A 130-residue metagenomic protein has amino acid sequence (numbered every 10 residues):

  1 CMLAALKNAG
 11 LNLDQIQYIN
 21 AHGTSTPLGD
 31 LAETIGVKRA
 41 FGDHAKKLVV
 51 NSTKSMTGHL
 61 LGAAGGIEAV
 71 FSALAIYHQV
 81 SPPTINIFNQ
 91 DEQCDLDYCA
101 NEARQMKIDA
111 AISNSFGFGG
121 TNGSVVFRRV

Functional and structural regions predicted by a protein language model:
C1-V130: Conserved "HGTGT" condensation-loop signature of ketosynthase/thiolase-family condensing enzymes that catalyze
